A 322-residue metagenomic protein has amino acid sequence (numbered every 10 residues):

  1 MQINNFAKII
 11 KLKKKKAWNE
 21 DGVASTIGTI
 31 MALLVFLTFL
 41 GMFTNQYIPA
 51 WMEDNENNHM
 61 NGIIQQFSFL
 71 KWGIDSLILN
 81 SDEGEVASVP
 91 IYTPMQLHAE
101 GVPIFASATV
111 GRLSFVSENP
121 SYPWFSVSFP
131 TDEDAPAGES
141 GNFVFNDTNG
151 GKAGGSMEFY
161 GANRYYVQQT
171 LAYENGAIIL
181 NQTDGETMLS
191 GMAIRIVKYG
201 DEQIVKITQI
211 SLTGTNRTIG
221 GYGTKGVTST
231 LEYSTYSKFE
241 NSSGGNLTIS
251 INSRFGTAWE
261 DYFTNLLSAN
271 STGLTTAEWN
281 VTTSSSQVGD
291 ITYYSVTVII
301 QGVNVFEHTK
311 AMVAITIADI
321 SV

Functional and structural regions predicted by a protein language model:
M1-D21: N-terminal leader/signal peptides at the extreme start of proteins
Q2-I3, A7, M42-D184: Beta-strand/loop motifs with alternating small/hydrophobic and polar/acidic residues, enriched in the first structured
F6, I10, T29-A32, F145 (+1 more regions): Extended hydrophobic/Leu-rich segments
A17-Q46, F67: N-terminal single-pass transmembrane signal-anchor helix
S25, T29, L33, E53-M60 (+1 more regions): Short, charged/polar micro-motifs that form catalytic or ligand-binding hotspots
V116-K310, D319-V322: Intrinsically disordered, low-complexity regions enriched in Pro/Ser/Thr/Gly and acidic residues
V313-I315: N-terminal targeting/regulatory segments, especially signal peptides of secretory and single-pass membrane glycoproteins
